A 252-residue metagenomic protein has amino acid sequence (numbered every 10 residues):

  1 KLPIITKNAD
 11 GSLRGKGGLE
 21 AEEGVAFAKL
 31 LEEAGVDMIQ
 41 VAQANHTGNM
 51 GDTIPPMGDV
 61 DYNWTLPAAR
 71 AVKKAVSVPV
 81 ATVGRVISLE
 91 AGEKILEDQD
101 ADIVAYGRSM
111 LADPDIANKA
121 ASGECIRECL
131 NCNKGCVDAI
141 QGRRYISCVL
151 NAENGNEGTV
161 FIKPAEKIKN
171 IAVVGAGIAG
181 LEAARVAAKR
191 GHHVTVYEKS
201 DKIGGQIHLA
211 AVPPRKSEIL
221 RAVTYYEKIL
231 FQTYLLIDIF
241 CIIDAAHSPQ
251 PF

Functional and structural regions predicted by a protein language model:
K1-V174, I178-V194, K202: Flavin-dependent oxidoreductase catalytic cores
V60-T65, A105, P214-R221, D238-I239: Short, structured secondary-structure boundary patches
T82, V196, I237-F240: A structural preference for short, hydrophobic beta-strand core positions in alpha/beta folds
E90, P114-D115, A152, I207 (+2 more regions): Solvent-exposed, flexible loop/coil residues
D98, T233, F252: Acidic-histidine catalytic/liganding microenvironments
V173-T233: Beta1-alpha1 glycine-rich phosphate/pyrophosphate-binding loop at the start of Rossmann-like nucleotide-binding domains
K228-D244: A conserved beta-strand/loop element that lines the FAD pocket in flavoprotein oxidoreductases
A245-P251: N-terminal low-complexity segments that are often proline-rich with Ser/Thr-Pro
